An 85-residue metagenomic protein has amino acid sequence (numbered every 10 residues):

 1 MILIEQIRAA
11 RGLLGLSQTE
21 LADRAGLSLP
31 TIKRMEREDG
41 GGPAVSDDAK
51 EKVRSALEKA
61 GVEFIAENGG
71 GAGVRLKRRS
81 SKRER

Functional and structural regions predicted by a protein language model:
M1-G12, K50: A short, Lys/Arg-rich alpha-helix, primarily the initiator
Q6, T31-R34, A56, G73: Residue-level recognition of specific faces of alpha-helices
I7-D23, R83: Short basic helix-loop element that most often maps to the first helix and adjoining turn of HTH DNA-binding modules
E20, T31, A49-K52: Residues in the helix-turn-helix
R24, M35, G70: Residue-level "edge-of-site" marker
G26, D47-F64: DNA major-groove recognition helix of helix-turn-helix/homeodomain DNA-binding modules
L27-V45: Recognition helix of helix-turn-helix/homeodomain-like DNA-binding domains that insert into the DNA major groove
V62-R85: Helix-turn-helix/homeodomain-like alpha-helical modules used for DNA recognition and transcription-factor dimerization
